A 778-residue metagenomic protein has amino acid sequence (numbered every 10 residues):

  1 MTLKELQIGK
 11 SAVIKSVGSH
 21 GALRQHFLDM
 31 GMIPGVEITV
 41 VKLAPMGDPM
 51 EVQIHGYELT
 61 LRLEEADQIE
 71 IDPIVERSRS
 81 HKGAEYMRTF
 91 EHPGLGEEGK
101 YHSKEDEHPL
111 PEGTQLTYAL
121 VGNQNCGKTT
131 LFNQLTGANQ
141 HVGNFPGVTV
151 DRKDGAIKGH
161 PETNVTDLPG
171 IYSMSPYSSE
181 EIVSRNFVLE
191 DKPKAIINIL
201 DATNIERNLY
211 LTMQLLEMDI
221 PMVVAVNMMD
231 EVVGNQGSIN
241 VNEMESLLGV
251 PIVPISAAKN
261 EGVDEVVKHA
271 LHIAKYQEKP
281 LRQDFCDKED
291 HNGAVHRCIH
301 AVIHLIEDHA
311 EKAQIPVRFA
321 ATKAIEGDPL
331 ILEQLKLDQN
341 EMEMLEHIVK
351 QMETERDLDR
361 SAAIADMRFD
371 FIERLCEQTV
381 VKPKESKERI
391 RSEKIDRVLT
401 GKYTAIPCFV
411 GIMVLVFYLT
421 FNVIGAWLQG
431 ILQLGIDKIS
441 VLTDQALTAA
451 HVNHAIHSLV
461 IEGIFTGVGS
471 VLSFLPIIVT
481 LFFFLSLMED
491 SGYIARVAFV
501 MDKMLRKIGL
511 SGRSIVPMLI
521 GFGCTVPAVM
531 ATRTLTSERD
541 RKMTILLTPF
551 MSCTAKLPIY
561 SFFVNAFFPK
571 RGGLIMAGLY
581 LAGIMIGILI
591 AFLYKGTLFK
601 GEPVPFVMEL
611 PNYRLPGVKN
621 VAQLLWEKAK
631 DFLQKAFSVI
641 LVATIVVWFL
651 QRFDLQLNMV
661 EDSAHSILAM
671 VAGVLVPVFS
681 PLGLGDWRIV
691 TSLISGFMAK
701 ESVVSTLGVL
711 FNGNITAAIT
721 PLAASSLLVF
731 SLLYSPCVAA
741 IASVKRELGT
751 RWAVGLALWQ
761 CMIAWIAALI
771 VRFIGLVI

Functional and structural regions predicted by a protein language model:
H92-S173: Conserved G1/Walker A P-loop phosphate-binding module
H160, R185-I252, I559: Conserved C-terminal guanine-recognition region of P-loop GTPase G domains, centered on the G4
V223, V233-P383: Alpha-helical transmembrane helix bundles of large polytopic membrane transport and channel proteins
E355, A362-D366, K382, V423-I464 (+5 more regions): Extended, low-charge hydrophobic alpha-helical regions
L399-F499: Core alpha-helical transmembrane segments of integral membrane proteins
C408-L419, L481-S486, V564-A566, L579-L593 (+3 more regions): Hydrophobic core segments of alpha-helical transmembrane domains in multi-pass membrane transport and ion-translocation
L434, K438-L442, A495-T525, K600-L624 (+1 more regions): Juxtamembrane inter-helical linkers in multi-pass membrane proteins
F550, T554-A577, A739-G749, I770-I778: Transmembrane helix-loop junctions at the membrane interface of multipass transporters and ion channels
